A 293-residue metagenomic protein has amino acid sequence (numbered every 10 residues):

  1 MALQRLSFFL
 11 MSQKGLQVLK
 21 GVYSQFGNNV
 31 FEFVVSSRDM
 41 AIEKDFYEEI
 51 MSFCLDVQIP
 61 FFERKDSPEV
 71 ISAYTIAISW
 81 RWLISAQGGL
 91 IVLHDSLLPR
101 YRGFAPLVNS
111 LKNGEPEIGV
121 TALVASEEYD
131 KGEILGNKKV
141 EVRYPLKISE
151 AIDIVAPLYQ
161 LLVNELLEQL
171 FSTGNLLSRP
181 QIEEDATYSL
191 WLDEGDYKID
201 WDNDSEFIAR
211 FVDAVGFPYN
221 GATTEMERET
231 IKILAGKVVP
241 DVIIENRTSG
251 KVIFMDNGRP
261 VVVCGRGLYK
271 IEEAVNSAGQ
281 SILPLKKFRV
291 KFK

Functional and structural regions predicted by a protein language model:
M1-Y219, T223, F254-P260, C264-K270 (+1 more regions): One-carbon transfer enzymes
E227-V242, Y269-S277: A short acidic-to-branched-hydrophobic micro-motif
K237-P260: A conserved acidic, glycine/proline-rich C-terminal tail/linker
